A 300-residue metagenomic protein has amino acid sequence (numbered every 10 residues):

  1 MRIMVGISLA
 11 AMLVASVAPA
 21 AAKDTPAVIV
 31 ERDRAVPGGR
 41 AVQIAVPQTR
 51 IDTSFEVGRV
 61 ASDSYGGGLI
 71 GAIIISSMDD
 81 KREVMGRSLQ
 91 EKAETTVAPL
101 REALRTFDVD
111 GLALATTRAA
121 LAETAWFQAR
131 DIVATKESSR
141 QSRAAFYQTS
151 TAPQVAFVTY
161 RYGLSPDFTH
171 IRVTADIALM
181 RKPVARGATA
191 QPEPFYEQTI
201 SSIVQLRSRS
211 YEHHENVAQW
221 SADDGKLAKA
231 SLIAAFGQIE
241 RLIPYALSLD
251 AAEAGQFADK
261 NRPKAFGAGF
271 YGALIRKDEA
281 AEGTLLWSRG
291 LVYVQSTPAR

Functional and structural regions predicted by a protein language model:
G6-S16: Bacterial N-terminal signal peptides
A21-A119, A251-R300: A structural "domain/chain start" motif
S88-A103, A185-A246: Short secondary-structure boundary motifs at beta->alpha junctions and helix caps
R105-V109, A113-H170: Short N-terminal edge-element motif at the start of the domain
A119-F127, Q238, L242-D250: Structured segments of extracytoplasmic/periplasmic soluble domains in secreted or envelope-associated proteins
A145-A185, A268-R300: Surface-exposed short loop/turn segments
